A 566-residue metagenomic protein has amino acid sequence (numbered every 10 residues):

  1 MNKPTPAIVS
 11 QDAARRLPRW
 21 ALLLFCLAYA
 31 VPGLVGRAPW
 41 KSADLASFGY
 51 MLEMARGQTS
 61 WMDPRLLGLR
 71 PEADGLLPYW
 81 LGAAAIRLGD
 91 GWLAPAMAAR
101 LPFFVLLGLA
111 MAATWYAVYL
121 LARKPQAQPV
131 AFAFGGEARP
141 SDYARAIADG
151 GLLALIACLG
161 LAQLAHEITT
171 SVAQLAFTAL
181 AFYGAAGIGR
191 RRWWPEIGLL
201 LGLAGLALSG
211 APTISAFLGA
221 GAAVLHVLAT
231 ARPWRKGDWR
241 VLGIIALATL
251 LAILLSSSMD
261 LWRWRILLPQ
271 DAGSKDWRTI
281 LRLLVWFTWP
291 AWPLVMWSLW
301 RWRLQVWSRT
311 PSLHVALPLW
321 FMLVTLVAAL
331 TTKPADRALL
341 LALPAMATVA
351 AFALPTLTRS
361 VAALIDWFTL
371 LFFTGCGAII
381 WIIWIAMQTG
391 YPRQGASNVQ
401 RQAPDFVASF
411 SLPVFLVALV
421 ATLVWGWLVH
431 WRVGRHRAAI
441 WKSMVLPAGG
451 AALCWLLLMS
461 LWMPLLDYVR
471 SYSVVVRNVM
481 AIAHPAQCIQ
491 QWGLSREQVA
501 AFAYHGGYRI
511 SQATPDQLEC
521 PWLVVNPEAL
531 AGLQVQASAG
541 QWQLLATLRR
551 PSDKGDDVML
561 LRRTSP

Functional and structural regions predicted by a protein language model:
K3-L23, S171, G187-P566: Membrane-embedded architecture of ER/inner-membrane glycosylation machinery
L27-W61, W262-D271: Aromatic-rich transmembrane-lumenal/periplasmic boundary elements in polytopic membrane proteins
S47-A73, L77, A84-R87: Extracytosolic helix-loop segments that constitute the early lumenal/periplasmic catalytic or substrate-binding loops
L76, W80, G89-A117, S141-D149 (+1 more regions): Loop-to-helix entry region of an early transmembrane alpha helix in multi-pass inner-membrane enzymes
L101-R139, I156-A157, L180: Transmembrane-helix motifs of polytopic, lipid-linked glycan transferases
T114-A117, L161, A181, V295 (+1 more regions): Hydrophobic/aromatic residues in alpha-helical transmembrane segments
G135-A154, W462: Intrinsically disordered, low-complexity acidic Ser/Thr-rich regulatory segments
G160-A173, P212-I214: Short acidic/glycine- and proline-prone juxtamembrane loop motifs at membrane-interface regions of multi-pass membrane
